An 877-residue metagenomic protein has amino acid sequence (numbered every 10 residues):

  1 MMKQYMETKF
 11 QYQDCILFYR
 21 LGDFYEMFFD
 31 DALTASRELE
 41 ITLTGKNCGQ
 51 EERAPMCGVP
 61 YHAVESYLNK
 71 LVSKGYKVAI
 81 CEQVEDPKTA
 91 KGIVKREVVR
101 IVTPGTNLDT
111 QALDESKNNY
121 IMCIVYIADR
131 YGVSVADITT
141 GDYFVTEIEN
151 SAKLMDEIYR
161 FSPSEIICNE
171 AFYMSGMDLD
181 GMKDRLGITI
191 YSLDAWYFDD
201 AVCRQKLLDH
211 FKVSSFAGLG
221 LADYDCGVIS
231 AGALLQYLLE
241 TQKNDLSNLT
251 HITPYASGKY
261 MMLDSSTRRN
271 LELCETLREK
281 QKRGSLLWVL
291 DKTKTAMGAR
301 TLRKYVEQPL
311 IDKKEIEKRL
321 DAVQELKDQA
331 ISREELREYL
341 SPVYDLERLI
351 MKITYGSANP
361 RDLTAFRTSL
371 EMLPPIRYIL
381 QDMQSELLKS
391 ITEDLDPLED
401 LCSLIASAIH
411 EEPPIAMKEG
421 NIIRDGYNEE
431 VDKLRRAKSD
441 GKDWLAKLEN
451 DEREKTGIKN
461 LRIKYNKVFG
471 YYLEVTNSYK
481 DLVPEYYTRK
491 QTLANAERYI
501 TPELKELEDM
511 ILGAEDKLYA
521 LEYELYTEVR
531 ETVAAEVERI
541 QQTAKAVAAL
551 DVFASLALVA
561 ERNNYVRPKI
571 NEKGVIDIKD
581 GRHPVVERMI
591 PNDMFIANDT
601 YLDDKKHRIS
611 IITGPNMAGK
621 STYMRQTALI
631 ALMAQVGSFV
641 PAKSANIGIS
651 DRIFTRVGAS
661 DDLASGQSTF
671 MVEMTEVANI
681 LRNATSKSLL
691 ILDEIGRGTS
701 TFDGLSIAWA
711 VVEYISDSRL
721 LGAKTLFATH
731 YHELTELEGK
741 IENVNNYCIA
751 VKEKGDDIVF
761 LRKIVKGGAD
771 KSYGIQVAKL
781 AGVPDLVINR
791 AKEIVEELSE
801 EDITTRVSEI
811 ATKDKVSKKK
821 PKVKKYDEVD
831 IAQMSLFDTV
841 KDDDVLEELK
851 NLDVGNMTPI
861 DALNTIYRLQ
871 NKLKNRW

Functional and structural regions predicted by a protein language model:
M1-E325, S341-T354, A358-N450, E796 (+2 more regions): Charged catalytic and DNA/RNA-contacting regions of genome-maintenance and nucleic-acid-processing enzymes
F29-A32, Y224, K294-T295, L302-Y305 (+5 more regions): ATPase nucleotide-binding head domains, primarily ABC-like/P-loop NTPase cores
C81, P104-L113, D245, Q381-L387 (+5 more regions): Active-site phosphate-binding and catalytic loops of NTP-dependent enzymes
I158, P163-A171, M177-D180, S192 (+3 more regions): Conserved catalytic alpha/beta cores of large enzymes that bind or transform nucleotide phosphates and polynucleotides
F198-K206, V213, M261-S265, L273 (+6 more regions): Amphipathic heptad-repeat alpha-helical coiled-coil/stalk segments that mediate oligomerization, filament/stalk
I316, V323, R333-Y339, F366 (+12 more regions): Amphipathic alpha-helical coiled-coil segments
Y355, N359, S369-M372, D425-G426 (+2 more regions): Charged, surface-exposed helical/loop "interaction arms" that form contiguous linear patches used for dimerization
S835-W877: C-terminal tails and terminal domains of large nucleic-acid-associated and other macromolecular-machine proteins
